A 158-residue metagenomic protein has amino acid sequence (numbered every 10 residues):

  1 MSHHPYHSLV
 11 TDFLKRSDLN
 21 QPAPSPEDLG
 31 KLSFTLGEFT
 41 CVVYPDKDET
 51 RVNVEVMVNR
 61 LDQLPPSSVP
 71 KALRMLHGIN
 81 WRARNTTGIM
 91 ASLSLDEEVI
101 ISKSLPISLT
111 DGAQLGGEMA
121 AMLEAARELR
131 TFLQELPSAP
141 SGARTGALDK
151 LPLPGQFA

Functional and structural regions predicted by a protein language model:
M1-K47, R84, S94: Charge-rich, low-complexity N-terminal segments
L32, T50-V52, E98-V99: Hydrophobic residues embedded in beta-strands of well-ordered beta-sheets
C41-D62: A short acidic-to-branched-hydrophobic micro-motif
V58-D62, L105-D111: A generic structural motif
V58-I100: Short, internal acidic amphipathic alpha-helical interface segments that mediate docking to partner proteins
K71-R82, I107-S138: Ampiphathic alpha-helical segments that act as solvent-exposed interaction surfaces
Q134-A158: Short, highly charged C-terminal tails/helix-capping segments
